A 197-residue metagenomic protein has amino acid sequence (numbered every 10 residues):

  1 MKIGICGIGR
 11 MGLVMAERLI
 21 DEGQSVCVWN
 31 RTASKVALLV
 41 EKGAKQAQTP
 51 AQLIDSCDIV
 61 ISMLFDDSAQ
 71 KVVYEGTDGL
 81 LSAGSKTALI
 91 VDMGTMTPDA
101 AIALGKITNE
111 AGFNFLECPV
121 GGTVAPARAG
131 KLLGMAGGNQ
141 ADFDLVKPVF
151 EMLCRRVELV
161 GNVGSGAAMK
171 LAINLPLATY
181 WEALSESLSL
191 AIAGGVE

Functional and structural regions predicted by a protein language model:
M1-S62, M93, E158, A193: NAD(P)+-binding Rossmann beta1-loop-alpha1 motif at the extreme N-terminus of oxidoreductases
I3, R10, V14, Q52 (+10 more regions): Amphipathic alpha-helical hairpins
T32, D66, N139: Residues in the short beta-alpha loop(s) of Rossmann-like NAD(P)-binding domains
P50-N114: Rossmann-fold NAD(P) dinucleotide-binding segment
T95-L175: Rossmann-fold dinucleotide-binding core
S165-E197: Helical "substrate-binding/catalytic lid" subdomain of Rossmann-like NAD(P)-dependent dehydrogenases/reductases
